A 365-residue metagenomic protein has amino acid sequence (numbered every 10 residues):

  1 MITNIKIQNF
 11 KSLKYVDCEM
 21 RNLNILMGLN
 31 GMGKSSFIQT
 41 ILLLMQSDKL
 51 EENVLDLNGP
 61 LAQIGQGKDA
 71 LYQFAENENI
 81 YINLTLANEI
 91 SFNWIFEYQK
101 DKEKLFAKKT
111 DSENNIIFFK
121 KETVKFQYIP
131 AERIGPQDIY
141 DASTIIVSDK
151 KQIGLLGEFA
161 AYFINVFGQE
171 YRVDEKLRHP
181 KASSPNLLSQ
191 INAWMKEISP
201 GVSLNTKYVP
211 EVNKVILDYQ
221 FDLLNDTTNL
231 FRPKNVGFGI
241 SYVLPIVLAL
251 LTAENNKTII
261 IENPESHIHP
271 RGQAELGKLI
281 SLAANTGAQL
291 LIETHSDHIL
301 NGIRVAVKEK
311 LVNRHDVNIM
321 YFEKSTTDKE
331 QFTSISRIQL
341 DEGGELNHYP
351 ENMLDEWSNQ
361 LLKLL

Functional and structural regions predicted by a protein language model:
M1-L55, S203, V209, N213-L365: Switch/communication elements of ASCE P-loop NTPase nucleotide-binding domains
S47-P245, A249, E254-N255, T333-L365: Phosphate-coordinating catalytic segments in nucleotide- and nucleic-acid-processing enzymes
